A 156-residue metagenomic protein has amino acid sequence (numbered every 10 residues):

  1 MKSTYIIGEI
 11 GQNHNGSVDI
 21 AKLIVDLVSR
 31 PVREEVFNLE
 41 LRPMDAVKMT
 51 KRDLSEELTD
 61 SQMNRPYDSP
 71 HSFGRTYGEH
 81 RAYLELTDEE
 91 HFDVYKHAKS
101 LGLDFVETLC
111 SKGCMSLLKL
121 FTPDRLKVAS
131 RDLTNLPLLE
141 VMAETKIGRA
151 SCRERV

Functional and structural regions predicted by a protein language model:
M1-N13: Generic N-terminal amphipathic, Lys/Arg-enriched alpha-helix
I6-G8, D45-M49, F105-T108, D124-V128 (+1 more regions): Hydrophobic faces of well-ordered beta-strands that scaffold small-molecule active sites in alpha/beta enzyme cores
E9, V28, L118: Conserved, mostly hydrophobic/aromatic
Q12, G16, E35-E85, C114 (+1 more regions): Glycine-rich, proline-tolerant flexible connector loops at the mouths of alpha/beta enzymes
N15-P31, D88-E89: Glycine-rich anion/phosphate-binding loops
S17-D19, D88-H91, C114-S116, V128-K146: Active-site-adjacent beta->alpha loops and helix N-cap segments on the catalytic face of soluble alpha/beta enzymes
V36-L41, E89-F105: A structural motif corresponding to the C-terminal end of an alpha-helix and its immediate exit/capping segment
K146-V156: Residue-level detector of conserved catalytic or cofactor/ligand-binding positions in enzyme active sites
